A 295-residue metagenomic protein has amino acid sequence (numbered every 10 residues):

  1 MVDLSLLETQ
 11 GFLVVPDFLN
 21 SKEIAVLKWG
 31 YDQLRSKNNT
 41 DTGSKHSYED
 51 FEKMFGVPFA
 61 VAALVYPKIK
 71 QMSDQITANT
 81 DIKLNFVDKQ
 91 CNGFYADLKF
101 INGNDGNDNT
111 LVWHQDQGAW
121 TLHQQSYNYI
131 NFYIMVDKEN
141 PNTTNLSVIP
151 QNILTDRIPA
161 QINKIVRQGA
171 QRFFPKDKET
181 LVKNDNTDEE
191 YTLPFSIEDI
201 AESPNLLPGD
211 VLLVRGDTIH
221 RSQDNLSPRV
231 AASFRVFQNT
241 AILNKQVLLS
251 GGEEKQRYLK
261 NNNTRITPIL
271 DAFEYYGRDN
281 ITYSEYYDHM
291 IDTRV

Functional and structural regions predicted by a protein language model:
V2-E8, P16-Q115, W120-T121: Non-heme Fe(II)-dependent double-stranded beta-helix
F12, Y127-Y133, T143, E198-S203 (+2 more regions): Extracellular structured ligand-interaction cores
G43-K45, N152-N163, R167-Q171, E253-R278: Short, cationic low-complexity segments
F100, Q115-Q117, I134-K138, V148-P150: Short, structured patches in soluble enzyme cores that scaffold and shape functional sites
G106-Q115, L122-Q124, N142-Q151, R157-I162 (+2 more regions): A short secondary-structure junction signal
T121-P141, P208, R235-Q238: Short, conserved beta-strand element in jelly-roll/cupin
P141-I219: Double-stranded beta-helix
V211-L213, D217-V295: Non-heme Fe(II)/2-oxoglutarate
